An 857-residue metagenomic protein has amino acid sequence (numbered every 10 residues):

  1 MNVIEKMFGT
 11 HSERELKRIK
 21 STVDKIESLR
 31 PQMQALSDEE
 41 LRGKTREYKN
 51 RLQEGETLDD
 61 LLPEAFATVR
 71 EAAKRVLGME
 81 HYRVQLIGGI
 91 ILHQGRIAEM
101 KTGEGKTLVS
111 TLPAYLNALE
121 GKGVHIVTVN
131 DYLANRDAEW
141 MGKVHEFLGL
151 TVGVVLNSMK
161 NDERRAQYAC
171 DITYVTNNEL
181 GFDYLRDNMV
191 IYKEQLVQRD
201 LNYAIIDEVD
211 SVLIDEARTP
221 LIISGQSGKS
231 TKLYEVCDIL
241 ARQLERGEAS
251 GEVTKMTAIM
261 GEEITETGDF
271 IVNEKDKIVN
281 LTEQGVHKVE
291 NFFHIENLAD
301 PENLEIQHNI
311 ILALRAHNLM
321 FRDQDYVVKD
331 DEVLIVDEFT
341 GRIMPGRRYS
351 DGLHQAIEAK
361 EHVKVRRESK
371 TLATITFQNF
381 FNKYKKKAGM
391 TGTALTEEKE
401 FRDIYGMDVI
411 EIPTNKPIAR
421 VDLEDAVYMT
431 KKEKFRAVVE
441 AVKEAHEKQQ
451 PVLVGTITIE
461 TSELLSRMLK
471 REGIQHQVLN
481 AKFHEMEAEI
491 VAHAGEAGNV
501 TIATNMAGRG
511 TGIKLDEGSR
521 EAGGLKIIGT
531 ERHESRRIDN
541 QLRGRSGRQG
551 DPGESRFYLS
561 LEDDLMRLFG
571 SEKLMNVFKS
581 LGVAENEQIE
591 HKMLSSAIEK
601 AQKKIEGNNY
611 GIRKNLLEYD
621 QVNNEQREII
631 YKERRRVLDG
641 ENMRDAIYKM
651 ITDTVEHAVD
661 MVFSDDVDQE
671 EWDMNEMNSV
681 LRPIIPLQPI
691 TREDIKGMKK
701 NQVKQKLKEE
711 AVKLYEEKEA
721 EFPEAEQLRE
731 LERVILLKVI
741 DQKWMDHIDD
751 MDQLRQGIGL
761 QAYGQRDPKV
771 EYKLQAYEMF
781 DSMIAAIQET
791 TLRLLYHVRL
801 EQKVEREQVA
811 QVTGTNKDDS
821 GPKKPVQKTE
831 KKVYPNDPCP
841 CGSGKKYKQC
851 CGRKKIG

Functional and structural regions predicted by a protein language model:
M1-G582, Y631-K632, K649, D653 (+1 more regions): Conserved P-loop NTPase motor core
S110, V438, K824-V826, Y834: Active-site-adjacent structural elements in folded domains
T254-M260, E472, K823-K832, C850: Intrinsically disordered, compositionally biased charged tails
Y326-L334, T340-R348, Q549-G550, F557 (+3 more regions): Extended, charged helical/alpha-beta scaffold domains that provide interaction surfaces
Q449-S462, D639-E641, R692-K696, P840: Short, Lys/Glu-rich amphipathic helical modules
V454, I502, W744, F780 (+2 more regions): Hydrophobic, well-ordered secondary-structure elements that form the walls of internal hydrophobic environments
T829-K848, G852: Short Cys/His-rich zinc-binding micro-motifs
